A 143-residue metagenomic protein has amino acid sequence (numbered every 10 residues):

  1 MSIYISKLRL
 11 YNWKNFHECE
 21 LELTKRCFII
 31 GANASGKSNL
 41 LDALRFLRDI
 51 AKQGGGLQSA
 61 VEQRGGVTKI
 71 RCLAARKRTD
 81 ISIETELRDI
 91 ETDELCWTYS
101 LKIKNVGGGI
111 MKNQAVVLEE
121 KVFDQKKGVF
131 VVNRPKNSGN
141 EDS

Functional and structural regions predicted by a protein language model:
M1-H17: N-terminal pre-Walker A segment at the start of P-loop NTPase domains
E20-E22: ABC ATPase nucleotide-binding domain
R26: Walker A (P-loop) ATP-phosphate-binding motif of ABC ATPase nucleotide-binding domains
I29: Hydrophobic anchor at the beta1->P-loop junction of P-loop NTPases
N33: The conserved Walker
K37: Conserved lysine of the Walker
D42-M111: Conserved P-loop NTP-binding catalytic core
T92-S143: Electropositive, glycine-dotted interaction segments that contact anionic polymers or phosphate-rich ligands
